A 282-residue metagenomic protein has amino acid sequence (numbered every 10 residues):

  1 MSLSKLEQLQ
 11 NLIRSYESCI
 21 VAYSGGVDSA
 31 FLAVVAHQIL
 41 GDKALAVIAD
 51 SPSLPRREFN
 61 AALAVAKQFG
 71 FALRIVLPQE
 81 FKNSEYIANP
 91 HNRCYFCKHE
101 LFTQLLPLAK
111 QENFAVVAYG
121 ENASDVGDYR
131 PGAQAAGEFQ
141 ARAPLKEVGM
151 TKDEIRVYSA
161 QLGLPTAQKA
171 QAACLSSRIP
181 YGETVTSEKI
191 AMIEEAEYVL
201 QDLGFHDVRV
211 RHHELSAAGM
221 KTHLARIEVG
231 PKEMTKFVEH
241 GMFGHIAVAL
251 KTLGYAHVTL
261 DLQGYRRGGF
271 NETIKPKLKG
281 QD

Functional and structural regions predicted by a protein language model:
M1-Q161, A225, G241-Y255, L260 (+2 more regions): ATP-dependent adenylation/nucleotidyltransferase module used to activate substrates
R130-D282: AMP-forming adenylation/ATP pyrophosphatase catalytic core
